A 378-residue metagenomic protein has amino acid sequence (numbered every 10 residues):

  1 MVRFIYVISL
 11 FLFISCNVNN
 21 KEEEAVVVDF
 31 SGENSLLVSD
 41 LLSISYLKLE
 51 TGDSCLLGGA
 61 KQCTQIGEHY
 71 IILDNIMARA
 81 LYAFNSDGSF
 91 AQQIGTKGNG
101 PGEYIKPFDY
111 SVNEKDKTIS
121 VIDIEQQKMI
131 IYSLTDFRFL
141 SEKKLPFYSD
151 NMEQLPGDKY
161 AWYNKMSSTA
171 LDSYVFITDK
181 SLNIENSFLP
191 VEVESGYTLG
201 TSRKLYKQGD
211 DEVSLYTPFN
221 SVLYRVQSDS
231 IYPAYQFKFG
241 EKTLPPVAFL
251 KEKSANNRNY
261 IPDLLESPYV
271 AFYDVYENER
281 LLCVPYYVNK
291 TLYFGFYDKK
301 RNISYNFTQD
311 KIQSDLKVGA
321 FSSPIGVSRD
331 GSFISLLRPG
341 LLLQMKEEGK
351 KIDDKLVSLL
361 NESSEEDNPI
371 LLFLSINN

Functional and structural regions predicted by a protein language model:
N19-E50: Blade/loop signatures of beta-propeller domains
S45-R79: Beta-strand-rich domains and repeat architectures in extracellular enzymes and scaffolds, especially beta-propellers
T51-S54, S89-D116, I122-D123: Blade-loop segments of beta-propeller domains
D53, G95-G102, K144-D150, V191-G196 (+2 more regions): Short coil/turn segments at the loop-to-beta-strand junctions that recur within blades of beta-propeller repeat folds
G59-Q62, I105-Y110, F147-L155, G196-K204 (+2 more regions): Repeated scaffold domains used in trafficking and secretory/extracellular systems, primarily beta-propellers
H69-N75, K117-D123, D158-S168, K207-Y224 (+2 more regions): Short beta-strand elements that form the blades of beta-propeller/WD-repeat-like and other beta-sheet-rich scaffold
D123-D172, S187-S195: Asp-box/WD-like beta-propeller blade repeats and closely related beta-sheet repeat scaffolds
Y235-K251, N256, K300-D330, L343: Conserved blade-ending motifs and adjacent loop-strand segments that build the rim/top face of beta-propeller domains
